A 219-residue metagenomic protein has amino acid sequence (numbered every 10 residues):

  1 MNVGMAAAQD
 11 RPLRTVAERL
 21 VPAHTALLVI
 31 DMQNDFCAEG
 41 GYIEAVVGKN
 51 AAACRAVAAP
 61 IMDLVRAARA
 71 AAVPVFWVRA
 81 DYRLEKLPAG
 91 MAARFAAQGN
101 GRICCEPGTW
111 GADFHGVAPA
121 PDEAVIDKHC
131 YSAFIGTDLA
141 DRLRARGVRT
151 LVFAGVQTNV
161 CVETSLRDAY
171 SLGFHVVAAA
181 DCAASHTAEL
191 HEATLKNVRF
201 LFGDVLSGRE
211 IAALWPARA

Functional and structural regions predicted by a protein language model:
M1-A26, D35-F36, D63-A71, K86-P88 (+1 more regions): Active-site-adjacent betaalpha module
A23, G41-A68, V73-V75: A short alpha/beta connector and helix-capping loop motif
V29, F76-R79, D127-K128: Short, conserved beta-strand edge motifs with alternating hydrophobic and charged residues
V29-V47: Short, conserved active-site loops that position catalytic residues or coordinate cofactors/metal ions across diverse
G40-Y42, A56, A92-A93, T109: Serine-centered coil/turn micro-motif
Y42-K49, A92-N100: Short glycine/proline- and charge-enriched loop/turn segments that cap or connect secondary-structure elements
V73-A80, A179: Short beta-strand segments at enzyme active-site cores
